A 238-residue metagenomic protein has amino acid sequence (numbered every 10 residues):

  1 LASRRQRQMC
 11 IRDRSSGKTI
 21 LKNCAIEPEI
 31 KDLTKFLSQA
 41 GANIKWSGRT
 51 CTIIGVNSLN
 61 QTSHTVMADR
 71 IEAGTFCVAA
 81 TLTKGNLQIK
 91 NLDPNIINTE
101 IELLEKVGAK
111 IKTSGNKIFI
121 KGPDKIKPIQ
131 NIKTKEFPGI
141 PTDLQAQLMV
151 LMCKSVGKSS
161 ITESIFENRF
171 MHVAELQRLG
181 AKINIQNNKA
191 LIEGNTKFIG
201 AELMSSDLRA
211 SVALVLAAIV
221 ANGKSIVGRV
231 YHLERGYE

Functional and structural regions predicted by a protein language model:
L1-I11: Single conserved hydrophobic/aromatic residue that forms the stacking wall/gate of nucleotide- or nucleobase-binding
R12-K22, P28-D32: Internal alpha/beta core interface subdomains
D13-R14, F36, G41-R70, T81-L82 (+3 more regions): Self-splicing inteins and homing endonuclease
N23, G55, N91, G122 (+3 more regions): Residues on the solvent-exposed faces and adjacent turns of beta-rich solenoids used to engage binding targets
I71-A73, S206-L214: Conserved phosphate/oxyanion-binding catalytic-loop motifs
K125, V227-E238: Structural signal for terminal/edge beta-strands and the immediately following C-terminal loop/tail that closes
G139-I192: C-terminal structural cap/anchor segments
